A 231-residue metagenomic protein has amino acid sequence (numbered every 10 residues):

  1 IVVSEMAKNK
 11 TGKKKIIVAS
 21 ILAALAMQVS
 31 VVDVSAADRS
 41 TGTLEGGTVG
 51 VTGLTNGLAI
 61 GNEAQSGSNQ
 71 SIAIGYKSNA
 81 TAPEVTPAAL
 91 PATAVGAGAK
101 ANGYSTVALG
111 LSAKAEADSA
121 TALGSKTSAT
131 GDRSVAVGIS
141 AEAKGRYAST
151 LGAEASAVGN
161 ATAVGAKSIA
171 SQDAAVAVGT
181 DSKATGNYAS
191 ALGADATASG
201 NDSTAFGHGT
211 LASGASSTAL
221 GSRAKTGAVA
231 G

Functional and structural regions predicted by a protein language model:
I1-G231: Glycine- and small/polar-enriched repetitive beta-structure motifs of secreted/surface proteins
